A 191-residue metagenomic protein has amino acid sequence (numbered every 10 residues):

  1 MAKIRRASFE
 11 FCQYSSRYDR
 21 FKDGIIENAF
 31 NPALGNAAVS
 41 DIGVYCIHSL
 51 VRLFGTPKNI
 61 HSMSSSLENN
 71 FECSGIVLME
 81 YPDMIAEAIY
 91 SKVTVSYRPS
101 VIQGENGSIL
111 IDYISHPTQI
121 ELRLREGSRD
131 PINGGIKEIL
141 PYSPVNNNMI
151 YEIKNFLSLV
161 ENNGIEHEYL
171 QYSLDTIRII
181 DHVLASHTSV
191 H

Functional and structural regions predicted by a protein language model:
M1-K58, V190: Predominantly a Rossmann-like dinucleotide-binding segment in NAD(P)-dependent oxidoreductases
R20-I25, G75-I76, P117, L124: Short, glycine/charged-enriched secondary-structure capping and boundary segments
A29-L34, N133-P141: Short glycine/proline- and acidic residue-enriched helix-loop micro-motifs that form flexible lids or anion-recognition
I42-Y45, Y151, Y172-D175: A generic structural signal for residues located within well-ordered alpha-helices of large catalytic or ligand-binding
V44-T118, I153-G164: Contiguous beta-strand/loop segments that form the cofactor/metal-binding neighborhood of enzyme cores
S100, P117-P131: Short polybasic amphipathic segments
L140-K154: Active-site loop of classical SDR/Rossmann-like NAD(P)-dependent oxidoreductases, centered on the catalytic Tyr-X3-Lys
K154-H191: C-terminal helix-rich "cap/oligomerization" subdomain common to oxidoreductases
